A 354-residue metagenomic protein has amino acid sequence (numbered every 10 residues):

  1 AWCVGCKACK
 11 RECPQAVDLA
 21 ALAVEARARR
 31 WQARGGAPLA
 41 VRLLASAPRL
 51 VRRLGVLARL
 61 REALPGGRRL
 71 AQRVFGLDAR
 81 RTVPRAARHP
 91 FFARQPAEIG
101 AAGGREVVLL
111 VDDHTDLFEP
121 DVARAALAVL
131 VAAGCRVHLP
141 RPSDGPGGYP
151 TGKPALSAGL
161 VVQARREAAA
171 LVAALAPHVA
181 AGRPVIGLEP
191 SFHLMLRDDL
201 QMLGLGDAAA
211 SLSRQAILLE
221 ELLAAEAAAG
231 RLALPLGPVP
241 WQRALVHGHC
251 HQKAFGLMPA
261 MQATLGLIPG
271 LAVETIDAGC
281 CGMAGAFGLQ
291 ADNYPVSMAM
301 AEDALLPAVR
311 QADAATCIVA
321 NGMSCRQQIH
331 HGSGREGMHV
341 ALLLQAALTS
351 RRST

Functional and structural regions predicted by a protein language model:
A1-V17, H251, A278-G279: Cysteine-centered iron-sulfur cluster-binding motifs in ferredoxin-type domains/subunits of redox enzymes
L19-T354: Iron-sulfur cluster-binding electron-transfer modules in prokaryotic oxidoreductases
